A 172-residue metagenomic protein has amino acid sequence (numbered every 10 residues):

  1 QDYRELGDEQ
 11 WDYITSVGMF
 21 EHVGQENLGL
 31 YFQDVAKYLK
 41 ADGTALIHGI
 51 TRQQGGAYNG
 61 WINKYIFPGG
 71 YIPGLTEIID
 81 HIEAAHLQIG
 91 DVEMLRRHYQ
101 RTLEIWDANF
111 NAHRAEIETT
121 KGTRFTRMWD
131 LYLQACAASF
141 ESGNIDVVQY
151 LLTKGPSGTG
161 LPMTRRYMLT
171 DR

Functional and structural regions predicted by a protein language model:
Q1-L6, L30: Class I SAM-dependent methyltransferase SAM/SAH-binding core
R4-I14: A short acidic, Gly/Pro-enriched loop at the edge of an enzyme's catalytic core that lines a small-molecule cofactor
T15-F20: A conserved beta-strand element that flanks and buttresses the S-adenosyl-L-methionine
L28-Y31, I47-G49, G55-G56: Serine-hydrolase catalytic core recognition
G29-T44: A short glycine-rich, Lys/Arg-flanked "PGG" loop and its adjoining helix->strand segment in the class I
I50-G160, M168-R172: Substrate-binding/catalytic lobe of Class I Rossmann-like enzymes that use SAM or dcSAM, i.e., the mid-to-C-terminal
